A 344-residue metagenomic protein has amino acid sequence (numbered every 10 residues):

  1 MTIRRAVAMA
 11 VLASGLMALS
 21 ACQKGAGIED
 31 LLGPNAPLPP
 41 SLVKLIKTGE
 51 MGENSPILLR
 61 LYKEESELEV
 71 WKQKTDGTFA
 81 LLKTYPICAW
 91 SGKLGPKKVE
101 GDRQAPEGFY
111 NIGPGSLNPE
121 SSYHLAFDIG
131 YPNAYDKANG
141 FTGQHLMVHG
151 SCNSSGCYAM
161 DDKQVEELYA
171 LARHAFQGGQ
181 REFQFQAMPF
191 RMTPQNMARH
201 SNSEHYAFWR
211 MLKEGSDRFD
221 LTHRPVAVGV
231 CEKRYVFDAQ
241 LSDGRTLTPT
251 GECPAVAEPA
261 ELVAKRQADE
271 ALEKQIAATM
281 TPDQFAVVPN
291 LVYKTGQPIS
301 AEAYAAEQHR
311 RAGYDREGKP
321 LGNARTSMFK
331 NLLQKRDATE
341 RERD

Functional and structural regions predicted by a protein language model:
M1-V11: Bacterial N-terminal signal peptides that target proteins for export
A18-A21: C-terminal motif of bacterial Sec signal peptides marking the signal peptidase cleavage site
Q23-G25: Bacterial signal peptide processing site
G27-P39: Short, low-complexity, disordered segments immediately C-terminal to signal peptides in bacterial exported proteins
P40-L58, V70-K72, A89-E100, E107-P114 (+3 more regions): N-terminal post-signal-peptidase region of extra-cytosolic proteins
K74-W90: Short Gly/aromatic-enriched secondary-structure transition segments
G101-P259: Exported/periplasmic cell-wall-interacting domains
T193-D344: Low-complexity, Gly/Ser/Thr/Pro-rich intrinsically disordered linker/tail segments
